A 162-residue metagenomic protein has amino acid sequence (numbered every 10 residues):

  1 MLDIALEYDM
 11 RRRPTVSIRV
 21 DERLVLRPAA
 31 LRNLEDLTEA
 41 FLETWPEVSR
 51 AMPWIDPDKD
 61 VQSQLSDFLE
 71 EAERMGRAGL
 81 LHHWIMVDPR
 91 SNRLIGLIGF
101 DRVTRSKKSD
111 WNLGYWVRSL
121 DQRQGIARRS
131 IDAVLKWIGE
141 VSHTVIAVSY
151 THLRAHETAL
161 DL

Functional and structural regions predicted by a protein language model:
M1-L120, V141-T144: GNAT-family acyltransferases
D36, Q64, R129-S130, T151: Charged catalytic carboxylate motif
G99, S130, E157: Ca2+-coordinating acidic residues in Ca2+-binding motifs
R123-W137: Conserved acetyl-CoA-binding loop-helix of GNAT-fold acetyltransferases
A147-S149: Acidic, proline/serine/threonine- and glycine-rich low-complexity intrinsically disordered segments
T151-T158: Conserved small/polar residues in nucleotide/adenosyl-binding loops
L162: Cytosolic catalytic cores of cyclic-nucleotide second-messenger enzymes
